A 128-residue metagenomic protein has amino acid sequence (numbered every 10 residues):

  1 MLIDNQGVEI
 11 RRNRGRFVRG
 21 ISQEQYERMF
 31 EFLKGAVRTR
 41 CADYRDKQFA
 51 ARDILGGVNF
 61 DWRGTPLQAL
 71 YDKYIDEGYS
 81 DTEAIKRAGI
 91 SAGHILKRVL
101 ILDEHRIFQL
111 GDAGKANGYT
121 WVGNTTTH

Functional and structural regions predicted by a protein language model:
M1-N5: Intrinsically disordered, low-complexity regulatory regions of nuclear DNA-binding proteins
Q6, G15-E27, D72-Y74, I90-H128: Phospho-regulated, low-complexity intrinsically disordered regions of nuclear gene-regulatory and chromatin-associated
F17-G64, Q68-T82: Positively charged, polyanion-binding regions of nucleic-acid-associated proteins
Y79-I90, H94: Charged interaction scaffolds used for protein-protein
